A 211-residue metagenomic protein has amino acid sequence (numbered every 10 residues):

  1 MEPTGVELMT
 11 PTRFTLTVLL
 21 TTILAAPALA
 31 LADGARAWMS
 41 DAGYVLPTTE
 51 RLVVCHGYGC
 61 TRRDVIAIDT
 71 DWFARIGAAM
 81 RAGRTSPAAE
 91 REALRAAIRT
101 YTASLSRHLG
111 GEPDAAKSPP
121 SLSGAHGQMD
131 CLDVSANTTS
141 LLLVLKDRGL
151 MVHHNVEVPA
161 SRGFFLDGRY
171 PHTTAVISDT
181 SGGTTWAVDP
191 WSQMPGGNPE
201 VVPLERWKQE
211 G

Functional and structural regions predicted by a protein language model:
M1-P11: N-terminal secretory signal peptides that target proteins for export/translocation
T15-A26: Bacterial N-terminal signal peptides
A28-A32, A37: Boundary at the C-terminal end of the N-terminal hydrophobic targeting segment
H56-A88, D114-G124: Acidic/histidine-rich, surface-exposed loop or edge segments in extracytoplasmic proteins
A93-H154: Mid-length scaffold segments of soluble, non-membrane domains
L143-W207: Hydrophobic/aromatic-rich core segments of domains that either
